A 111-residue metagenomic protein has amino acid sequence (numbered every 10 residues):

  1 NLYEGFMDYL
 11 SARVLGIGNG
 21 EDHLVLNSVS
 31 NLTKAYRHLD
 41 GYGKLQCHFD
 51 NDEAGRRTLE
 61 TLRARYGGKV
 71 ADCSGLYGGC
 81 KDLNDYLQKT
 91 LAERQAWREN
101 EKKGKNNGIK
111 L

Functional and structural regions predicted by a protein language model:
N1-E4, C47: Conserved Lys-Pro-Asp/Glu-containing loop-to-beta segment of HAD-superfamily phosphomonoesterases, centered on
E4-M7, N51: Helix N-cap/beta->alpha junction signal
V14-L111: TOPRIM fold recognition
